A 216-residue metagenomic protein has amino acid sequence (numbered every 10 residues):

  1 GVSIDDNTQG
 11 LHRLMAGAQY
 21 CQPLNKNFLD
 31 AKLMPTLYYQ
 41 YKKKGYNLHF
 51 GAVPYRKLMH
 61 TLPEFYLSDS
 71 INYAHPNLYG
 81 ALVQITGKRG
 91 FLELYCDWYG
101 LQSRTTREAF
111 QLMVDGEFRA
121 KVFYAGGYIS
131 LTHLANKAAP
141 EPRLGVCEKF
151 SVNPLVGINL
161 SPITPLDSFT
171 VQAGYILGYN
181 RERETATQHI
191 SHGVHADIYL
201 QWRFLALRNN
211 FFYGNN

Functional and structural regions predicted by a protein language model:
G1, L29-P35, H75-A81, T106-L112 (+2 more regions): Residues that define the transmembrane beta-barrel architecture of outer-membrane proteins
G1-Y41: Beta-barrel outer-membrane channel/assembly domains of diderm bacteria
H12-G17, H49, N153, G157: A generic structural signal for ordered secondary structure
C21, V53-Y55, I176: Short glycine-rich beta-strand segments
Y41-K43, I85, L200: Active-site beta-strand termini and strand-to-loop segments that position acidic
G45-N47: Gram-negative (and chloroplast) outer-membrane scaffold detector with strong preference for beta-barrel transmembrane
H49-E117, L131-H133: Surface-exposed coil loops of outer-membrane beta-barrel proteins
G87-F91, Y99, T105, M113-A120 (+1 more regions): Exposed, low-structure sequence patches enriched in small/polar residues
